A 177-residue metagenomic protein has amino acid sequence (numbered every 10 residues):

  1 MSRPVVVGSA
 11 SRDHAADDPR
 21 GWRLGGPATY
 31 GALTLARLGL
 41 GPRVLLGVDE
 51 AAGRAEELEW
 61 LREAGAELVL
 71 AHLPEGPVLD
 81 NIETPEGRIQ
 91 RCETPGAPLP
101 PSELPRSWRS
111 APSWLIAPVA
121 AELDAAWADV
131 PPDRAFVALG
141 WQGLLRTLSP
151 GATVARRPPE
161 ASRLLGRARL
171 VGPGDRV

Functional and structural regions predicted by a protein language model:
R3-P4, R12-W22, R37-L139: Conserved N-terminal subdomain of the carbohydrate kinase-like
G8: Active-site neighborhood of phospho(di)ester-bond hydrolases with catalytic His/Asp-centered motifs
R23-P27, L99, T153-R156: Short secondary-structure boundary/capping elements
G26-R37: Histidine-anchored nucleotide/phosphate-binding helix
A28-T29, L73, W141-L144: Short, acidic/turn-prone active-site loops that include or flank metal/cofactor- and phosphate-binding residues
Y30, E56, P159-E160: Short Gly/charged-rich anion-binding patches and loops
S113-V177: Conserved beta-alpha-beta core of the PfkB/ribokinase-like small-molecule kinase fold
